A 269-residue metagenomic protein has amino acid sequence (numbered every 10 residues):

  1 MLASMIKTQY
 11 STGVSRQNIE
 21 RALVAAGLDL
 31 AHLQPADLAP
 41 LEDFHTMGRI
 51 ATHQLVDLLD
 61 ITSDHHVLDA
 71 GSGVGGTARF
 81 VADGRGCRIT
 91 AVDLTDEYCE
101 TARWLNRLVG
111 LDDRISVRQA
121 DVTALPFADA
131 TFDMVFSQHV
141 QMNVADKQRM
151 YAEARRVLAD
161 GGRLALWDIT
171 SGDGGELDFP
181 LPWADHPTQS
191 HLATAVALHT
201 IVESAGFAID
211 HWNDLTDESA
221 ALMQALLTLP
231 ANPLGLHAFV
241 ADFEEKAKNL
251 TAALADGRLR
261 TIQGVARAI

Functional and structural regions predicted by a protein language model:
M1-A25: N-terminal auxiliary segments of SAM/dcSAM-dependent transferases
H45-S63: Conserved alpha-helix/loop element of class I SAM-dependent methyltransferases that forms part of the SAM/SAH-binding
H66-A124: Class I SAM-dependent methyltransferase SAM/SAH-binding core
T123-M134: A short acidic, Gly/Pro-enriched loop at the edge of an enzyme's catalytic core that lines a small-molecule cofactor
Q148-R163: A short glycine-rich, Lys/Arg-flanked "PGG" loop and its adjoining helix->strand segment in the class I
I169-Q189: Short, glycine-/aromatic-enriched active-site segment of Class I SAM-dependent methyltransferases
S190-G206: Short alpha-helix
H211-I269: Conserved Class I S-adenosyl-L-methionine
